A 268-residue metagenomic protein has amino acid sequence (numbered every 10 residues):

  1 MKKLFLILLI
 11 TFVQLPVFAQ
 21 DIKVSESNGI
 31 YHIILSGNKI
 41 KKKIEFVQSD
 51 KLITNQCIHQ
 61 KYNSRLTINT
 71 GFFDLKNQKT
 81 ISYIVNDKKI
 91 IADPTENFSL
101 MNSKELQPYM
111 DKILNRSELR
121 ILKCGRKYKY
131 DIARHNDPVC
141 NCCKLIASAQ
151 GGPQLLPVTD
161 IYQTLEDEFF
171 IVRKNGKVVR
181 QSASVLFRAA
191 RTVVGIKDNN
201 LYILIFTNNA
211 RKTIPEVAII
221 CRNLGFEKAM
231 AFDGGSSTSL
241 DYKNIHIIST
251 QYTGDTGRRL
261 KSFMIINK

Functional and structural regions predicted by a protein language model:
L4-V13: Sec-dependent N-terminal signal peptides
F18-K268: Gly/Ser/Thr/Pro-rich low-complexity, intrinsically disordered segments
